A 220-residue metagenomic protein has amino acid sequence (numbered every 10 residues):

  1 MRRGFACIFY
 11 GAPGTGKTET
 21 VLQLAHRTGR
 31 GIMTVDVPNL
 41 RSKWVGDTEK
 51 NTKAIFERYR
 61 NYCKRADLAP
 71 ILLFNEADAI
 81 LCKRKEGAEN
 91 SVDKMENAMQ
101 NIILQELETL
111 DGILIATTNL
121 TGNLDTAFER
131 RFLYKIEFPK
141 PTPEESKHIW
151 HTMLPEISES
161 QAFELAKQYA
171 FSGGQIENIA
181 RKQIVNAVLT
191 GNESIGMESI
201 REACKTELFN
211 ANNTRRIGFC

Functional and structural regions predicted by a protein language model:
M1-A166: Walker A/P-loop NTP-binding motif of AAA+ ATPase domains
R131, P143-C220: C-terminal alpha-helical "lid" subdomain
